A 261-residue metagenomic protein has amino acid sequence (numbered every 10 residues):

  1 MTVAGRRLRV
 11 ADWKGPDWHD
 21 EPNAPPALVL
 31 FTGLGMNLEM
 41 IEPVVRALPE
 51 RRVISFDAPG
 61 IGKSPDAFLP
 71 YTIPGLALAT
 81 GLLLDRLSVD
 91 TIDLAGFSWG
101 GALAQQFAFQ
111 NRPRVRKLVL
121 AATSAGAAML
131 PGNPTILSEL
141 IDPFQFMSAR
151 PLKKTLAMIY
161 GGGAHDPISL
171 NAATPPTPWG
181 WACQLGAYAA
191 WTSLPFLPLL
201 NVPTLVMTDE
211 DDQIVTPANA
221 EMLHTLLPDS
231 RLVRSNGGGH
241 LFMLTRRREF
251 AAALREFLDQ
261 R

Functional and structural regions predicted by a protein language model:
R6-K63: Conserved HGGG/HGGXW glycine-rich cap/lid loop of the alpha/beta-hydrolase fold
I54-A95: Active-site loop/oxyanion-hole signature of alpha/beta-hydrolase fold enzymes
G96, G100, A104: Gly/Ala-rich beta-loop-alpha elbow adjacent to hydrolase catalytic centers
Q105, F109, R116-F146: Flexible "cap/lid" loop of the alpha/beta hydrolase fold
M129, M147-P198: Conserved alpha/beta-hydrolase catalytic His-Asp/Glu region
L200, V206-T208: Short beta-strand/loop motif that positions the catalytic acidic residue of the alpha/beta-hydrolase fold
D211-V215: Acidic catalytic loop of the alpha/beta-hydrolase fold
G238-A251: Catalytic histidine-centered segment of alpha/beta-hydrolase-like enzymes
